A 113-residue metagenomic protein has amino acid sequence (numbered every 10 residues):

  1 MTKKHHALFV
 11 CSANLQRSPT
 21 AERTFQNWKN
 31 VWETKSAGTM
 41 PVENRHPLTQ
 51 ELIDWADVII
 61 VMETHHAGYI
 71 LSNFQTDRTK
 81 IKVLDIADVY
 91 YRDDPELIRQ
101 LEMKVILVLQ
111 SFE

Functional and structural regions predicted by a protein language model:
M1-E113: Short polar/charged helix/loop
